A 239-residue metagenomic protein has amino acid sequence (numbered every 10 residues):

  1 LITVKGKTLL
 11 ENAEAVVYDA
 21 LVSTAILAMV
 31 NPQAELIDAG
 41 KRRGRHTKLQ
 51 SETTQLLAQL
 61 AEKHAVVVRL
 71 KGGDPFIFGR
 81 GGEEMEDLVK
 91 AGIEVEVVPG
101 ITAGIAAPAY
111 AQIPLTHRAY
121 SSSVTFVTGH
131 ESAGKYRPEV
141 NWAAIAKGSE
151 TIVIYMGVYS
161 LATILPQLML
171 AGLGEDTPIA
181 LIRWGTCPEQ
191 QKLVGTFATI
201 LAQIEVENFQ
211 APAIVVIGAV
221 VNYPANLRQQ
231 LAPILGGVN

Functional and structural regions predicted by a protein language model:
L1, A28, R45-E52, A106-P108 (+2 more regions): Short, charged, surface-exposed secondary-structure boundary motifs
L1-K5, S23-T24, T54-Q55, Q112-I113 (+3 more regions): A generic local structural motif
V4-I101, L201: Class I S-adenosyl-L-methionine
I26-L27, L88, A107-P108, I164 (+1 more regions): Hydrophobic packing residues within well-ordered alpha-helices of enzyme cores
A34-K41, G92-E96, L115-T125, G172-L181: Short hydrophobic/aromatic-enriched beta-strand-loop microsegments
E62-V67, S123, V127-N239: A contiguous loop/helix-start segment that scaffolds small-molecule binding in enzyme catalytic cores
G72-G148, Q191-G195: Class I SAM-dependent methyltransferase SAM-binding "motif I" and its flanking Rossmann-like core
